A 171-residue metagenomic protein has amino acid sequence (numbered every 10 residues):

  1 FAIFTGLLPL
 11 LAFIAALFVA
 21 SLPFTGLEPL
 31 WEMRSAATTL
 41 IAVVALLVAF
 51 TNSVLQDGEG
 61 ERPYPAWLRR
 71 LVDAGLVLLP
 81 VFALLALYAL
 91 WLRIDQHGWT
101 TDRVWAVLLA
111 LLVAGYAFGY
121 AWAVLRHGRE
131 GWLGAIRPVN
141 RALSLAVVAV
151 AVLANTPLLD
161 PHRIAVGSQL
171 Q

Functional and structural regions predicted by a protein language model:
F1-A86, L92, H97-P157: Hydrophobic/aromatic interaction determinants used to assemble and anchor large protein complexes
T156-Q171: Membrane-interface segments at or immediately adjacent to transmembrane helices that form the boundary between
